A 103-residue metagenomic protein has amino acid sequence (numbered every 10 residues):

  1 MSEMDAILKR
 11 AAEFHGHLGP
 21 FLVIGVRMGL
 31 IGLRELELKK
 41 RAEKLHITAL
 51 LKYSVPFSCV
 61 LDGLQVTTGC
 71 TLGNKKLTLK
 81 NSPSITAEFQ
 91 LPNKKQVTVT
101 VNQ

Functional and structural regions predicted by a protein language model:
M1-L18, L22-Q103: Non-transmembrane, aqueous-exposed alpha-helical and coiled segments at domain scale
